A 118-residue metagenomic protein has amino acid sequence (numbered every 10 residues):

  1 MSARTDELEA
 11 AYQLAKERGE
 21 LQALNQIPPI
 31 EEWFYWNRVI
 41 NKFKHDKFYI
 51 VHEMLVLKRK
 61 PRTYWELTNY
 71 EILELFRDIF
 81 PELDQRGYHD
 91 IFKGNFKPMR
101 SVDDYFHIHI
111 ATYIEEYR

Functional and structural regions predicted by a protein language model:
M1-R118: HIT superfamily nucleotide-processing domains
